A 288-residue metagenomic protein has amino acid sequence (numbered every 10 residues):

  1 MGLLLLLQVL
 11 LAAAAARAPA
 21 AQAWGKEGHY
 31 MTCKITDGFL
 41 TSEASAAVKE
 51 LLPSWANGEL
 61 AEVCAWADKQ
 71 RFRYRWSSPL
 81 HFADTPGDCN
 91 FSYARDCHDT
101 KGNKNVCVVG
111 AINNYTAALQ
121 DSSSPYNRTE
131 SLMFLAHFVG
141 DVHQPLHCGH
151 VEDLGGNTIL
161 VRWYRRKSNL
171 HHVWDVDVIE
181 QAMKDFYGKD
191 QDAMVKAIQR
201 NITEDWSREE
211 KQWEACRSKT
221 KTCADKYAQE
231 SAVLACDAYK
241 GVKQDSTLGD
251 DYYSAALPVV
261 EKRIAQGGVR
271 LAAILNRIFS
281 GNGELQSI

Functional and structural regions predicted by a protein language model:
M1-A20: Cleavable N-terminal signal peptides of Sec/SRP-targeted secreted and luminal proteins
R17-F138, P145, H150-D251, A256-I288: N-terminal, motif-rich segments that launch catalysis or mediate targeting to/interaction with membranes, typified by
